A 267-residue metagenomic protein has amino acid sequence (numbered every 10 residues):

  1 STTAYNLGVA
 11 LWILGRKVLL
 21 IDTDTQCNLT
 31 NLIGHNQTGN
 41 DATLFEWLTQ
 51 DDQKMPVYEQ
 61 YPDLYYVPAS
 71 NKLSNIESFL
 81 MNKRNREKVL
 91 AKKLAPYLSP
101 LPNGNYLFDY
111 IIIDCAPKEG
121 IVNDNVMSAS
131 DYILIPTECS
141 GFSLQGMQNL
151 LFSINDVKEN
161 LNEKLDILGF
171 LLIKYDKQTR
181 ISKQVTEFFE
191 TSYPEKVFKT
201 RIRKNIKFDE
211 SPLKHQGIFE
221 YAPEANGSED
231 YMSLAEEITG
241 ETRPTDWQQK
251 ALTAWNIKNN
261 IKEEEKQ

Functional and structural regions predicted by a protein language model:
S1-Q267: P-loop NTP-binding core
